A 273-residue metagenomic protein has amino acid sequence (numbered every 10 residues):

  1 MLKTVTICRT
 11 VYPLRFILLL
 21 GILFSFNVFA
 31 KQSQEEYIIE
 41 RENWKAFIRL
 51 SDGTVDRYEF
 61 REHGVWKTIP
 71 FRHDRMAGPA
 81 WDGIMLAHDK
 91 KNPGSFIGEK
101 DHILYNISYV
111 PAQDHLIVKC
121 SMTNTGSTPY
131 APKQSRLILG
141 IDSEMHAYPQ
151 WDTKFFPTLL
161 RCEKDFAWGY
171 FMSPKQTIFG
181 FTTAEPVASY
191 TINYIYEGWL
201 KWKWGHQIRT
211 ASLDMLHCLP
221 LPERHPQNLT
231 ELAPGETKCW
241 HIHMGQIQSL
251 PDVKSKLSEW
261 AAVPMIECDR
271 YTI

Functional and structural regions predicted by a protein language model:
M1-P13: N-terminal secretory signal peptides that target proteins for export/translocation
L2, V28-F29: Short, aromatic- and cysteine-enriched interfacial helices/patches that mediate contacts at lipid membranes
I7, F24-F26, Q32: Intrinsically disordered, low-complexity segments enriched in Ser/Pro/Gly/Ala and basic residues
R15-S25: Bacterial N-terminal signal peptides
L18, I192-D214: Short beta-strand/loop turn elements enriched in aromatics
A30-K119, T123-G198, T230, P234-H243 (+2 more regions): Beta-strand-rich N-terminal accessory domains
L213-H225: Short beta-strand and strand-turn-strand segments in soluble, beta-rich domains
S249-I273: Extracellular ectodomain segments of secreted/surface proteins
